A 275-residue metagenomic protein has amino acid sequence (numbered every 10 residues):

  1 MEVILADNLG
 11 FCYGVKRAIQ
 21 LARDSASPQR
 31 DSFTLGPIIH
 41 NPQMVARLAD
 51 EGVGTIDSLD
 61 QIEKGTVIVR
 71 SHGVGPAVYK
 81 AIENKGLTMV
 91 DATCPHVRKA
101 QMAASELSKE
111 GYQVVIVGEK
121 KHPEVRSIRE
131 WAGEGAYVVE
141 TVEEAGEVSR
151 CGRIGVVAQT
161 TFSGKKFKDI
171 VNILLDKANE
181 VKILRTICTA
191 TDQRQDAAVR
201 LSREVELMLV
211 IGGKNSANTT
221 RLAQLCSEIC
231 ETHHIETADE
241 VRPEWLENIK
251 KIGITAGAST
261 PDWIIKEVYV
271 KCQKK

Functional and structural regions predicted by a protein language model:
M1-K275: The feature marks the mature, well-folded catalytic cores of soluble enzymes
